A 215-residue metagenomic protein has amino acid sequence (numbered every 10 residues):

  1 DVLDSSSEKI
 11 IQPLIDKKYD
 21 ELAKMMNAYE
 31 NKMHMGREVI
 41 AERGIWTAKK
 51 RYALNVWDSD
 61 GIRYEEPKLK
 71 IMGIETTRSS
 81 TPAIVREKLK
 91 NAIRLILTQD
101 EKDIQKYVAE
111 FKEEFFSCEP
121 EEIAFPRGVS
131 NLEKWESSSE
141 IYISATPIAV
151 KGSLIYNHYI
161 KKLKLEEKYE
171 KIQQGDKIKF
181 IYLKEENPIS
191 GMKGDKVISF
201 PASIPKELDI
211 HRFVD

Functional and structural regions predicted by a protein language model:
V2-D215: DNA-dependent DNA polymerase catalytic subunits
